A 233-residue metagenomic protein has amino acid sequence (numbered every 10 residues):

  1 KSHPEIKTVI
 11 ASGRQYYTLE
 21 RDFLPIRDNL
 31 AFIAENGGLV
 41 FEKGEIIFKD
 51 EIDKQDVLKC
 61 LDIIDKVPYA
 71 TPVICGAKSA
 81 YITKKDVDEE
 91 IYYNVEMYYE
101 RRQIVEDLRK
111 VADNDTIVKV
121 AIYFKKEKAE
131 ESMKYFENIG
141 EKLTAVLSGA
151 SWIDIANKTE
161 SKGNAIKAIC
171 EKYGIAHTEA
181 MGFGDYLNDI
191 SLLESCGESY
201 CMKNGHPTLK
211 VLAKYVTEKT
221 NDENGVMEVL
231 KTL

Functional and structural regions predicted by a protein language model:
K1-E90: Active-site phosphate-binding/coordination module
P4-V9, D28-L30, V118-K119, T178-E179 (+1 more regions): Short active-site oxyanion
Y16, V57, I117, A129 (+3 more regions): A general structural signal for well-ordered alpha-helical segments in protein cores
L19-R21, K43-G44, T83-K84, S132 (+3 more regions): Short glycine-/acidic-enriched loop or helix-start segments at secondary-structure transitions that form or flank
I26-D28, N36, I139-E141, S195-C196 (+1 more regions): Short, structured coil segments at secondary-structure junctions
N29-E35, T144-V146, S199-K203, T217-E218: Short hydrophobic/aromatic-enriched beta-strand-loop microsegments
P68-F183, L187-I190: Conserved acidic, metal-coordinating active-site core of Asp-based, Mg2+-dependent phosphoryl-transfer enzymes
D154-L233: Mg2+-dependent phosphoryl-transfer enzymes with acidic/Ser/Thr/Gly-rich catalytic loops
